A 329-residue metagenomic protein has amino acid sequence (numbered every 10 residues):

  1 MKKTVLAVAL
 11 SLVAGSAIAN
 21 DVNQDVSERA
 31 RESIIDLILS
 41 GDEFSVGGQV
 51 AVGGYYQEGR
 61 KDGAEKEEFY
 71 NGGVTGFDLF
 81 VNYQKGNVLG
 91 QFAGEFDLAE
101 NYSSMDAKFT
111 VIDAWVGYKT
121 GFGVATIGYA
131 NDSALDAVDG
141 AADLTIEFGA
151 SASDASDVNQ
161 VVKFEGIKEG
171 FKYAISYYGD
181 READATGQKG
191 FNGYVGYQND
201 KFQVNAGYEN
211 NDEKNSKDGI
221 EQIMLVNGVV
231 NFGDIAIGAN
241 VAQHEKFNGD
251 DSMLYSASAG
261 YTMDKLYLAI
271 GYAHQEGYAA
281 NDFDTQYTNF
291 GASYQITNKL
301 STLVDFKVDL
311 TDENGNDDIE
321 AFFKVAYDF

Functional and structural regions predicted by a protein language model:
K2-F329: Outer-membrane beta-barrel proteins
